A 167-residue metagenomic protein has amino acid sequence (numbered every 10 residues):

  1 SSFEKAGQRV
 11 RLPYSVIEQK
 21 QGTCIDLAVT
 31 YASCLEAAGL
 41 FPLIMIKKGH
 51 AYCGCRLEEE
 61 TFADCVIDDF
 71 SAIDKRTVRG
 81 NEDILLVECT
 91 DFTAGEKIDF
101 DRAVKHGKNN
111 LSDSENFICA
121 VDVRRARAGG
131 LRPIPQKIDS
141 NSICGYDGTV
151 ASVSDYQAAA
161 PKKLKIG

Functional and structural regions predicted by a protein language model:
S1-G167: A structural boundary/capping signal
